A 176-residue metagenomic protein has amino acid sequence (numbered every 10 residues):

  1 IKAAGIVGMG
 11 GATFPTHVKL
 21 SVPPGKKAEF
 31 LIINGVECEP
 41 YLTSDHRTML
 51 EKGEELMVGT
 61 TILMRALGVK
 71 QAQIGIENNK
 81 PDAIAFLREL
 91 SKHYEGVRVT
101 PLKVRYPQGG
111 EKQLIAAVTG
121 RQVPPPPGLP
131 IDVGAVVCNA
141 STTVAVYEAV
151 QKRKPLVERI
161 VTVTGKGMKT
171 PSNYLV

Functional and structural regions predicted by a protein language model:
I1-I115: Iron-sulfur-cluster electron-transfer modules
K70-V176: Hydrophobic alpha-helical positions that pack around
